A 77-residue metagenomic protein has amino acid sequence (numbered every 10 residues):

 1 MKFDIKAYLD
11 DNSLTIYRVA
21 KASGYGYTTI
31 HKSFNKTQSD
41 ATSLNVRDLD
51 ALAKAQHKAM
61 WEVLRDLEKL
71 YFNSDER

Functional and structural regions predicted by a protein language model:
M1-R18, A22: A short, Lys/Arg-rich alpha-helix, primarily the initiator
I5, V19, I30-S33, V63: Conserved hydrophobic/aromatic packing and binding residues within compact polymer-binding modules
L9, F34, Q38, L67: DNA major-groove recognition helix of helix-turn-helix
S13, S43-V46: Residue at a beta-strand N-cap/secondary-structure junction
G24-T42: Recognition helix of helix-turn-helix/homeodomain-like DNA-binding domains that insert into the DNA major groove
K32, W61-R77: Short, charged recognition helix plus adjacent turn of helix-turn-helix-like nucleic-acid-binding domains
N45-E62: DNA major-groove recognition helix of helix-turn-helix/homeodomain DNA-binding modules
